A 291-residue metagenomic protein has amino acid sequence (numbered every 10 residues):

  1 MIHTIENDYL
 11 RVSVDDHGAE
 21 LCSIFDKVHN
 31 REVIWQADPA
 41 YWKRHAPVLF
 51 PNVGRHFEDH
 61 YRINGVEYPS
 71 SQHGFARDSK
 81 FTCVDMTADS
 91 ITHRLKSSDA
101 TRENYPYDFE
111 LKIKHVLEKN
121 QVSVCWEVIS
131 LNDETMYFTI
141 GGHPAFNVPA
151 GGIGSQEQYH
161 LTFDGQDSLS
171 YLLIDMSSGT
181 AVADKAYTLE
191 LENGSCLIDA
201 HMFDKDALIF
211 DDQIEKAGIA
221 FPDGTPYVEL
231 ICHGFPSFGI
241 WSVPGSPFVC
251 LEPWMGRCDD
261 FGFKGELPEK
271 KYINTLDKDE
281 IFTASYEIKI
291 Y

Functional and structural regions predicted by a protein language model:
M1-I63, E67-S71, I214-G234, F282-I290: Beta-strand-rich N-terminal accessory domains
H3, I91-H93, L111-I113, V124 (+4 more regions): Hydrophobic residues positioned within well-ordered beta-strands of beta-sheet architectures
N7-D8, H17, T87, E118 (+1 more regions): Structural motif
V14, W126-N132, S242, I290: Asparagine-centered strand-capping/turn motif at beta-strand->loop junctions
V66-K119: Extended, loop-rich substrate-binding clefts of extracytoplasmic carbohydrate-active enzymes
S97-P144, P149-A150: Acidic, contiguous internal or C-terminal segments within carbohydrate-active enzymes that form a structured patch used
A145-V148, G152-C232: Active-site/ligand-binding surface loops and adjacent short beta/alpha elements that line catalytic pockets across
P226-Y291: Active-site pocket scaffolds in enzymes
